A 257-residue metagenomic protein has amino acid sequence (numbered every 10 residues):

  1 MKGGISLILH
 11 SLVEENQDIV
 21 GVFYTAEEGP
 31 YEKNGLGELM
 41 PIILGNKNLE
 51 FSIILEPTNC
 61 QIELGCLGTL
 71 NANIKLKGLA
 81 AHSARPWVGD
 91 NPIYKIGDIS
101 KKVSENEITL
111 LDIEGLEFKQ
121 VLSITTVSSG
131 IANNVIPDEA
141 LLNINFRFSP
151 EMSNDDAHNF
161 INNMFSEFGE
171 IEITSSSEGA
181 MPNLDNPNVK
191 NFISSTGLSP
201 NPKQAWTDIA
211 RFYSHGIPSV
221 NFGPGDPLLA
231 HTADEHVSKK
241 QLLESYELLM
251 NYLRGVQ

Functional and structural regions predicted by a protein language model:
K2-N71: Acidic/histidine-rich catalytic neighborhood of metal-dependent amide-processing enzymes
P57, L64-G65, N71-Q257: Metal-dependent amide/peptide-bond hydrolase catalytic core, centered on the "pita-bread" metallohydrolase fold
